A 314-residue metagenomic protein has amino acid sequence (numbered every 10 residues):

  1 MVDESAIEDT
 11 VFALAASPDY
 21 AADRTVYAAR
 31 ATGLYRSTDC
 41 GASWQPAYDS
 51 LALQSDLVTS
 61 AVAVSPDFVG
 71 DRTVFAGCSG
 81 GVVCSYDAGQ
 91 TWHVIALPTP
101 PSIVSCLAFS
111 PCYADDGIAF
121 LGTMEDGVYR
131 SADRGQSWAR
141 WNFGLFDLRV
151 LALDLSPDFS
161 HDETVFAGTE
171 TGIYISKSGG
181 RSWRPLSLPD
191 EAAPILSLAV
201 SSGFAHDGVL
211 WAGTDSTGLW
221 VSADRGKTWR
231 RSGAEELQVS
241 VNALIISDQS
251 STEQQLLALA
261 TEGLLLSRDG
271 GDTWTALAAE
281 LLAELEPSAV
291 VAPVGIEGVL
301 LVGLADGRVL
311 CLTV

Functional and structural regions predicted by a protein language model:
M1-V314: Extracellular glycan-interacting surfaces
